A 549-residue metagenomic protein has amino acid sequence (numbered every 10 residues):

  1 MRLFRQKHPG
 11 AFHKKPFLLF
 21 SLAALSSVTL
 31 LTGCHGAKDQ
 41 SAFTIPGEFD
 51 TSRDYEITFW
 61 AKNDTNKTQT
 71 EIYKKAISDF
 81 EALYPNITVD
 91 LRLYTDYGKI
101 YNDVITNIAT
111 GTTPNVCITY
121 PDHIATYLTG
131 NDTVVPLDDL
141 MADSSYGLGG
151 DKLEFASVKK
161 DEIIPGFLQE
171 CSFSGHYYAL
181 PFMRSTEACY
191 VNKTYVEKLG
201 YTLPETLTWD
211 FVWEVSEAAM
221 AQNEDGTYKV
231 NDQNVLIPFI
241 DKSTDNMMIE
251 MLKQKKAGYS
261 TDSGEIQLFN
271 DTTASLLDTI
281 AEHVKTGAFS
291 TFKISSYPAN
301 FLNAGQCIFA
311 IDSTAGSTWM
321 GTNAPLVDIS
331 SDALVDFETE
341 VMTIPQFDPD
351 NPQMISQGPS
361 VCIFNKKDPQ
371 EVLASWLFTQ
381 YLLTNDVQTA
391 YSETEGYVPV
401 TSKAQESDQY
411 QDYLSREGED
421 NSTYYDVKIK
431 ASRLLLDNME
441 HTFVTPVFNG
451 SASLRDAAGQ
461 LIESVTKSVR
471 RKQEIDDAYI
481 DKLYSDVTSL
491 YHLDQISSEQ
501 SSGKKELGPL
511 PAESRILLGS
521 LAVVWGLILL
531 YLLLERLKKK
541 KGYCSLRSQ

Functional and structural regions predicted by a protein language model:
T32-G33: C-terminal motif of bacterial Sec signal peptides marking the signal peptidase cleavage site
F49, P121-T186, Y228-K229, S330 (+1 more regions): Hinge/lid segment of periplasmic solute-binding proteins
D54-T58, N63-A125, N300: Early extracytoplasmic/lumenal segment of secretory-pathway proteins
N115-I118, I308-S313, T318-M320: Paired acidic/hydrophobic, glycine-rich loop segments that form the ligand-binding mouth/hinge of periplasmic-binding
F167-F182, E187, F211-I266: Extracytoplasmic/periplasmic solute-binding protein
V215-E217, T261-S295, T339-E340, I344: Glycine-centered hinge/linker elements that transmit conformational signals in sensory and ligand-binding systems
D278, E282-F289, P325-K403: Extracytoplasmic/periplasmic substrate-recognition and gating elements
D426-Q549: Conserved C-terminal helix/tail region of periplasmic/extracytoplasmic solute-binding proteins
